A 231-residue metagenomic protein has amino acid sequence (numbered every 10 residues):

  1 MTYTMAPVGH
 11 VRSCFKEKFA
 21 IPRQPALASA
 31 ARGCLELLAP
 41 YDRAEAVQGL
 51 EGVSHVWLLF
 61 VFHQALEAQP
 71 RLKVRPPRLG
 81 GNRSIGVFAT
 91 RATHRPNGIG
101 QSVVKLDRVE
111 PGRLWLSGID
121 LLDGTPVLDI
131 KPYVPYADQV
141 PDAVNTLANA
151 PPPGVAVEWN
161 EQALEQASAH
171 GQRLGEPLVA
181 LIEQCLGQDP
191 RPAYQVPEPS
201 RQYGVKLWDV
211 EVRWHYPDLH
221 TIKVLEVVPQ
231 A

Functional and structural regions predicted by a protein language model:
T2-A44, L50-G52, Y133-Q184, Y194: Arg/Lys-rich, positively charged N-terminal/basic patches that mediate binding to nucleic acids
T2-P7, H94-V104, W208: Short coil-to-beta-strand transition motifs
R12, V104-D107: Conserved positions in beta-strands of structured domains
K16, R108-L114, L219: Short, conserved beta-turn/loop elements at beta-strand boundaries and strand-helix junctions
A46-G100, Q188, Y194-E198: Active-site-adjacent substructure of cysteine-protease-like catalytic cores
G112-P135, V227-A231: Short solvent-exposed strand/turn elements
V179-K206: A conserved acidic, glycine/proline-rich C-terminal tail/linker
Y216-A231: Enriched for short, Lys/Arg-rich terminal
